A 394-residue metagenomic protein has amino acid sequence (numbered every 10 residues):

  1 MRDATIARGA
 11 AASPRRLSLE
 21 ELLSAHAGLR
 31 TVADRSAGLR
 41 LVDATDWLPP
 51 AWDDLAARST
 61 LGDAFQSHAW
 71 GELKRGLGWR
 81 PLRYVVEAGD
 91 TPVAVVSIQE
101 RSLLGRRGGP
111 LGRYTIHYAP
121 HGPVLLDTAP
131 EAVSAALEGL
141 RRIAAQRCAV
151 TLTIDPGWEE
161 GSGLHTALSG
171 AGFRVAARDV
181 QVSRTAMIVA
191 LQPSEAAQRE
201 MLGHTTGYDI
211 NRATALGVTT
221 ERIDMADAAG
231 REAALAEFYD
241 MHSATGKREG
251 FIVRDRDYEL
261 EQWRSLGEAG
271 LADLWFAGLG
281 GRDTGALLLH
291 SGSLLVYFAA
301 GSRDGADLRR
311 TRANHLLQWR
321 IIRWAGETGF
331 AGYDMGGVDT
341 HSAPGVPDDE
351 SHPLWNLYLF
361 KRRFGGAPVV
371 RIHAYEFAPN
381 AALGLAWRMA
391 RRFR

Functional and structural regions predicted by a protein language model:
R2-G38, T45-D46, Q99-E100, A171-A196 (+1 more regions): Active-site/acyl-donor-binding loops of N-acyltransferases
A33, G38-G89, V93-R107, P156-G161 (+2 more regions): A conserved beta-strand-loop-helix scaffold within acyl/acetyltransferase catalytic domains
G108, G112-Y114, A145-T151, A176-V182: Short, flexible active-site-proximal loops enriched in glycine and acidic residues
P110-D127, L294-D304: Conserved acetyl-CoA binding element of GNAT-fold acetyltransferases
I116, A149-T151, L294, G332: Residues at the N-termini of beta-strands
P120-S169: A gly/proline- and charged-residue-enriched helix-loop-helix capping module
A135-R142, L260-N380: Aromatic (often tryptophan-rich) hydrophobic motifs at membrane interfaces
T151-I154, R222, D334: Short catalytic-loop micro-motif centered on adjacent basic/acidic residues
